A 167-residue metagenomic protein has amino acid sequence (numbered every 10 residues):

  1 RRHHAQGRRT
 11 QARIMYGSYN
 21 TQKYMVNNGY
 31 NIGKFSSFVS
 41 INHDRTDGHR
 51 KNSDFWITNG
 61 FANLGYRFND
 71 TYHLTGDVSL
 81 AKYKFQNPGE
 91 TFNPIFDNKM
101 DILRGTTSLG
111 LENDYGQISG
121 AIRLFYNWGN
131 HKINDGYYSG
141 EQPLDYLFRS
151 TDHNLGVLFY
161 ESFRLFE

Functional and structural regions predicted by a protein language model:
R1-H4, K132, E161-E167: Short, intrinsically disordered, charge-balanced linker/junction segments flanking boundaries in proteins
R2-Y30, I41, T46-S53: Short strand-turn segments of transmembrane beta-barrel domains in outer membranes, especially the first one or two
G7-Q11, M25, K34-S36, H73 (+1 more regions): Outer-membrane beta-barrel architecture
T10-I14, V39-I41, L64, G76-V78 (+1 more regions): Membrane-embedded beta-strand positions of outer-membrane beta-barrel proteins
V26-Y30, A62-Y66, L109-N113, V157-F163: Residues on the lipid-exposed face of transmembrane beta-strands in outer-membrane beta-barrel proteins
I32-F35, R67-T71, A81, Y115-I118 (+1 more regions): Outer-membrane beta-barrel channels and translocator barrels
S36, D44, A62-T71, D77 (+1 more regions): Signature for the C-terminal beta-barrel architecture of outer-membrane proteins
T46-S53, I57, H73-G120, Y126-D152: Flexible loop and strand-edge segments within Gram-negative outer membrane beta-barrel domains
